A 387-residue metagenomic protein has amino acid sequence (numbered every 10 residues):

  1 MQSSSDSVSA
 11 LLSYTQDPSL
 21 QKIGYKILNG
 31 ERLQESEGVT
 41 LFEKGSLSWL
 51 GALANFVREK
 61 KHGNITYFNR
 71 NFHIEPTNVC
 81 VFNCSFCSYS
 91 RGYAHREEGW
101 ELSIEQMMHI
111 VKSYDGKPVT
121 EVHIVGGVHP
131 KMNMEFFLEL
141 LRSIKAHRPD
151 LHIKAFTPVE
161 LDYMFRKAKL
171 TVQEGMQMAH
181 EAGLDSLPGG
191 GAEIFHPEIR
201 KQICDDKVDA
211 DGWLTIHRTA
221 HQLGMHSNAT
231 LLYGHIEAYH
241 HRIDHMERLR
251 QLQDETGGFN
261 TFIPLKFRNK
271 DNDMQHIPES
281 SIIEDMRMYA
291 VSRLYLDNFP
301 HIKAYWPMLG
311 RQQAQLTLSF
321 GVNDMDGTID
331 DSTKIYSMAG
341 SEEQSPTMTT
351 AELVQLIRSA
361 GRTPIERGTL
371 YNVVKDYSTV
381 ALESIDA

Functional and structural regions predicted by a protein language model:
M1-S48, D115, E247, Q253-A387: Auxiliary Fe-S-binding modules of radical SAM enzymes
G30, A54, C84, I124 (+5 more regions): Conserved, mostly hydrophobic/aromatic
V39, W49-Y93, G99-V125, L187: N-terminal pre-triad scaffold of radical SAM enzymes
R70-F72, H95, V125-E135, P197 (+2 more regions): Glycine-rich, proline-tolerant flexible connector loops at the mouths of alpha/beta enzymes
H95-H109, H129-H180, A192-E193, V208-G212 (+1 more regions): Canonical radical SAM enzyme core domain
V122-M132, I153-M164, G191-P197, C204-D205 (+3 more regions): Conserved strand-turn element in the central/C-terminal portion of the radical SAM core barrel that lines
M132-P158, E181-A182, K207-H226, E279-N298 (+1 more regions): Alpha-helix-loop-beta-strand connector modules within alpha/beta enzyme cores
I153-A155, M176-F195, L223, E255-K266 (+1 more regions): Non-cysteine beta-strand/loop elements that form the S-adenosyl-L-methionine
